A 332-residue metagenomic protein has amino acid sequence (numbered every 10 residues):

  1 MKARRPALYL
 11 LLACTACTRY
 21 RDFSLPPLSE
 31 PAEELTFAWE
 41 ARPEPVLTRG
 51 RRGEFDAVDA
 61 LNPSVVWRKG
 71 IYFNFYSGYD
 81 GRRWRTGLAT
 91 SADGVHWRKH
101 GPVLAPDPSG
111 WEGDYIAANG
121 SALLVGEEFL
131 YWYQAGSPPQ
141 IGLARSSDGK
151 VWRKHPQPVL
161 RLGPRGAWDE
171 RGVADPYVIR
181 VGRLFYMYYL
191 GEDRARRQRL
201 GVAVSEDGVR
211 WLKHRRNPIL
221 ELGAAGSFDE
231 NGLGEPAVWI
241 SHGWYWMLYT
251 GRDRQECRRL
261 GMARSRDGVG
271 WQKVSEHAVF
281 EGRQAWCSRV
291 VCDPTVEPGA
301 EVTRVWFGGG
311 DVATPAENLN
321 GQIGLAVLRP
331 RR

Functional and structural regions predicted by a protein language model:
M1-A7: Bacterial N-terminal signal peptides that target proteins for export
L11-C17: Hydrophobic h-region of N-terminal signal peptides that target proteins for export in Gram-negative bacteria
C17-R332: Carbohydrate-active catalytic/glycan-binding domains of CAZyme proteins, especially the secreted or lumenal ectodomains
